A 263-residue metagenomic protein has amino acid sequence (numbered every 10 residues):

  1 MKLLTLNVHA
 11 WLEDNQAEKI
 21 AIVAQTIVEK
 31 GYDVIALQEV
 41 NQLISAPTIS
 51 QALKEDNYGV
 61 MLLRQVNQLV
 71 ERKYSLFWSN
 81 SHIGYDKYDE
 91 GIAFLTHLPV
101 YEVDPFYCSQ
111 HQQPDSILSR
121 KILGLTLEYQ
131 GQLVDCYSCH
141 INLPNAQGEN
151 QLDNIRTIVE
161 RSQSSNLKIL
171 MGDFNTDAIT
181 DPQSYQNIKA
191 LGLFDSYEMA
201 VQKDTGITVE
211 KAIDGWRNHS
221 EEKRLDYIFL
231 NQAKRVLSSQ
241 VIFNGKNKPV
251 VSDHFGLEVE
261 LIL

Functional and structural regions predicted by a protein language model:
M1-V34, Y74-L263: Active-site regions of metal-assisted phosphoester/phosphodiester hydrolases, unifying DNase/endonuclease modules
L6, Q38-N41: Short loop/turn segments at strand-loop or loop-helix junctions that form parts of catalytic or ligand-binding pockets
Q16, V40-N67, G84-D89, I179-I188: Metal-dependent catalytic neighborhoods of phosphoester/phosphodiester hydrolases
